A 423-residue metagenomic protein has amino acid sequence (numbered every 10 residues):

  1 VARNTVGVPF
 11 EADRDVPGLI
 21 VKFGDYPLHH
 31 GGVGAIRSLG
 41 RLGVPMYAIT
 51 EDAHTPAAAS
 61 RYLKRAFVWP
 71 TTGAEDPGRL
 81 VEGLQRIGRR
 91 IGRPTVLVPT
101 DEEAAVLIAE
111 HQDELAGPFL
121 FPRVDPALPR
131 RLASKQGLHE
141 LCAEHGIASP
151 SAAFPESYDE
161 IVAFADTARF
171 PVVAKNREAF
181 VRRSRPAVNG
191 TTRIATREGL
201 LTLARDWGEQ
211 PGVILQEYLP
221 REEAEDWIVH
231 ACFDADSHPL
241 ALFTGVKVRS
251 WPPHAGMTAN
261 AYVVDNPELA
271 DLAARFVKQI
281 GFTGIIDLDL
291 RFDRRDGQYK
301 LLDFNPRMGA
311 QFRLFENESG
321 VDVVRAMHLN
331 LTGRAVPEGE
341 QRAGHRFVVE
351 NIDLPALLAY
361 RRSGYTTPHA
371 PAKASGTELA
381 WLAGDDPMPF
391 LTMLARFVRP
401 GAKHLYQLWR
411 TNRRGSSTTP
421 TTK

Functional and structural regions predicted by a protein language model:
V1-V124, D159-V162, D385, L391-T421: ATP-binding N-terminal substructure of ATP-dependent carboxylate-amine bond-forming enzymes
P126-I147: Glycine-/Pro-rich loop/turn segments that contact NAD(P) or position catalytic residues in Rossmann-like domains
C142, A152, A165-P186, Q210-E222 (+1 more regions): ATP-grasp fold ATP-binding core
I194-P253, V264-A274, R291-R295, Y299-K300: Phosphate-binding site of ATP-dependent enzymes
I214, T283-D287, P337-R342: Flexible, glycine/charged-enriched surface loops at secondary-structure junctions
V248-N260, N305-V321: Glycine-rich phosphate/pyrophosphate-binding beta-alpha loops
K278-R313: Conserved metal-phosphate-binding beta-hairpin within the catalytic cores of diverse ATP-dependent phosphoryl-transfer
H328-K423: Peripheral (often C-terminal) accessory segments that flank ATP-dependent C-N-forming ligase machineries
